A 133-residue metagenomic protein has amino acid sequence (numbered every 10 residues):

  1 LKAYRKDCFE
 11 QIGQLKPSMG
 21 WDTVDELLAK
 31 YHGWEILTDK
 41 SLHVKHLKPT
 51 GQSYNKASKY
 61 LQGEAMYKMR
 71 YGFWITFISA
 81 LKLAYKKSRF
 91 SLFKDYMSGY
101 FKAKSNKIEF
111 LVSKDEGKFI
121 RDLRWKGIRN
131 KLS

Functional and structural regions predicted by a protein language model:
L1-G13: Conserved nucleotide-sugar donor-binding and metal-coordinating catalytic region shared by glycosyltransferases
K2, L37, Y67: Residues that recognize and position ribonucleotide moieties
C8-Q11, S18-K45: A short, conserved alpha-helix in the catalytic core of glycosyltransferases
Q14-M19, G63-Y67: Short, surface-exposed loop/turn motifs that are enriched in glycine and acidic residues and include a nearby proline
E35-I36, N55, A103: Alpha-helix boundary/capping detector
K45-H46, M69: Secondary-shell segments that build the walls of catalytic and ion/ligand-binding clefts
T50-S53: Outer-membrane beta-barrel translocator/channel fold
S58-S133: Non-catalytic, C-terminal membrane-associated alpha-helical segments of glycosyltransferases
